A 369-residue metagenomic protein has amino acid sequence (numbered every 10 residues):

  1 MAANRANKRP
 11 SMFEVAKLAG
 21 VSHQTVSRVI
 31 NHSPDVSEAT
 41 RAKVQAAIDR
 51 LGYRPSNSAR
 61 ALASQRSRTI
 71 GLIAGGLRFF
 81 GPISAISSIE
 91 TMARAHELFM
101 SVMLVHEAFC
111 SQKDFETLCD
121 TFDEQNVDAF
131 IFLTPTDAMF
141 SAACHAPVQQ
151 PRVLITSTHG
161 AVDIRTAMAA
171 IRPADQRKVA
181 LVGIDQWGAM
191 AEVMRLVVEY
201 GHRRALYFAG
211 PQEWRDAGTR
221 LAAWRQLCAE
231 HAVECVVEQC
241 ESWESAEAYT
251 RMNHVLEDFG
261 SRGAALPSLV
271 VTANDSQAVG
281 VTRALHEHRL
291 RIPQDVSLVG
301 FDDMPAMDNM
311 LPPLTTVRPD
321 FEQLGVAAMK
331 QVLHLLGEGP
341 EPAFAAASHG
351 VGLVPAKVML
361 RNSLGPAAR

Functional and structural regions predicted by a protein language model:
M1-R68: N-terminal helix-turn-helix DNA-binding module of bacterial transcription factors
E38, L51-T121, Q125-A129, R225: Amphipathic helical "hinge" segments at domain boundaries
L72-I73, N126-T134, L206-A209, E238-Q239 (+2 more regions): Periplasmic-binding protein-like
A93-S111, Y207, R225-T250, H254: Short beta-strand elements in bilobed, periplasmic/extracellular small-molecule ligand-binding domains
F132-A189, S276, D302-L314: Flexible loop/hinge segments that line or gate small-molecule binding clefts
H159-Y207, A222, S245-E257, A278 (+1 more regions): Hydrophobic alpha-helical segments within soluble ligand-binding/sensing domains
A191-V233, V237-E238, F344-L364: An alpha-beta-alpha
N253, E257-R369: Flexible loop/turn connectors
